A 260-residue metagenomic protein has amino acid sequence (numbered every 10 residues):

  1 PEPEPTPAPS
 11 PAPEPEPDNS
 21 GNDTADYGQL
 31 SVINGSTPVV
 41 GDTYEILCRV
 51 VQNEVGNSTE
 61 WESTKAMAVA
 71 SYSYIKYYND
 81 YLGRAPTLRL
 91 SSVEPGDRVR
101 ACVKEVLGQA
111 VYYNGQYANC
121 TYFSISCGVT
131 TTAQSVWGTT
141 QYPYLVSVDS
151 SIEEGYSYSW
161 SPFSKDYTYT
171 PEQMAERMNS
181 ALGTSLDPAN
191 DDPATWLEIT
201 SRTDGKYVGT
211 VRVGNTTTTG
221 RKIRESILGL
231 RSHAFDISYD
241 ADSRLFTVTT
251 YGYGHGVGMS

Functional and structural regions predicted by a protein language model:
P1-M259: Conserved, single-site charged/polar hotspot
